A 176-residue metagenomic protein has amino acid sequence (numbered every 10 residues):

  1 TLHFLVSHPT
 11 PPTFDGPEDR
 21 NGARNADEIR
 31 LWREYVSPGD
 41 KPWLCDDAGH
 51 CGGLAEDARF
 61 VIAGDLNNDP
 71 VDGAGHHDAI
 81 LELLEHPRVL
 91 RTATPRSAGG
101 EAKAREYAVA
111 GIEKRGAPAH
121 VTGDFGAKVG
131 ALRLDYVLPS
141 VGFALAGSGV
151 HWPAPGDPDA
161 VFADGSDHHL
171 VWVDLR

Functional and structural regions predicted by a protein language model:
T1, N21-I62, L66-R176: Metal-dependent phosphoester-hydrolase catalytic domains
T1-P11: Beta-strand-turn-beta hairpins that frame and shape the catalytic cleft of phosphate-ester-processing enzymes
T10-T13, P70: Feature marks short, surface-exposed loop/turn motifs that line or immediately flank catalytic pockets and channel
F14-E18: Short acidic, glycine/proline-rich loop/turn micro-motifs
